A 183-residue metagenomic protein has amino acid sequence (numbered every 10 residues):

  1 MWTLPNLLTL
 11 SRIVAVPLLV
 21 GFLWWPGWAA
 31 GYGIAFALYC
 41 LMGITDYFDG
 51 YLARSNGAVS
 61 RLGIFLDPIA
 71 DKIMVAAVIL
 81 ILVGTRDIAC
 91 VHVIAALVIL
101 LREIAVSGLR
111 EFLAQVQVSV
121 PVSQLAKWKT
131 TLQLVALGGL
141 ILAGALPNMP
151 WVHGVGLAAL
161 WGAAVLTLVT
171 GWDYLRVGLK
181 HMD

Functional and structural regions predicted by a protein language model:
M1-D183: Alpha-helical transmembrane bundles and membrane-interface segments of multipass inner-membrane proteins
